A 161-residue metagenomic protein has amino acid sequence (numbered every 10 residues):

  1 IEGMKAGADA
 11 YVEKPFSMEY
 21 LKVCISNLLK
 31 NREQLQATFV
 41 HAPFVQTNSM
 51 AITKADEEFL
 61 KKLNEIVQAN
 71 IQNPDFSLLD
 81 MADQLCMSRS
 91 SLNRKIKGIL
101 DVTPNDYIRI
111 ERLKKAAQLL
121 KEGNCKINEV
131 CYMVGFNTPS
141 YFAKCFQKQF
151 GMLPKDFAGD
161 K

Functional and structural regions predicted by a protein language model:
I1-A10: Alpha4 helix (beta4-alpha4-beta5 surface) of REC/receiver domains from two-component response regulators
V12-K14: A Lys-centered signature of the CheY-like receiver
F16-I25: C-terminal output helix
E19, L79, S90, K126-E129 (+1 more regions): Residues within helix-turn-helix
S26-A42: The C-terminal output helix
L92, I96, Y141-F142, F146: Short hydrophobic/aromatic patch on the recognition helix
G98-N137, G159-K161: Terminal helix-turn-helix DNA-binding modules in bacterial transcription factors
K144-K161: …primarily DNA-binding HTH/wHTH and HhH modules…
